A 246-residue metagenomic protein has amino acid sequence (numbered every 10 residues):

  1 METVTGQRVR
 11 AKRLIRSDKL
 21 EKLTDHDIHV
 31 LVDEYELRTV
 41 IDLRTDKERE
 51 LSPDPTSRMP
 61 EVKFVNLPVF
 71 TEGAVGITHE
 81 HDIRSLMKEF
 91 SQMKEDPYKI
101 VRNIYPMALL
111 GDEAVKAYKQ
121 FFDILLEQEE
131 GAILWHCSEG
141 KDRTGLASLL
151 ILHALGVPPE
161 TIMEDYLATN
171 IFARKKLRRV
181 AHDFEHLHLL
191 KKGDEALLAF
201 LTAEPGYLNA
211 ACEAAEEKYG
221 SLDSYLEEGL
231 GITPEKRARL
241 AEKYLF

Functional and structural regions predicted by a protein language model:
M1-L134, A147-F246: Cys-dependent protein tyrosine phosphatase-like superfamily
E139, R143-T144: Ser/Thr-glycine-rich phosphate-binding loops at phosphate-binding pockets of nucleotides, nucleotide cofactors
